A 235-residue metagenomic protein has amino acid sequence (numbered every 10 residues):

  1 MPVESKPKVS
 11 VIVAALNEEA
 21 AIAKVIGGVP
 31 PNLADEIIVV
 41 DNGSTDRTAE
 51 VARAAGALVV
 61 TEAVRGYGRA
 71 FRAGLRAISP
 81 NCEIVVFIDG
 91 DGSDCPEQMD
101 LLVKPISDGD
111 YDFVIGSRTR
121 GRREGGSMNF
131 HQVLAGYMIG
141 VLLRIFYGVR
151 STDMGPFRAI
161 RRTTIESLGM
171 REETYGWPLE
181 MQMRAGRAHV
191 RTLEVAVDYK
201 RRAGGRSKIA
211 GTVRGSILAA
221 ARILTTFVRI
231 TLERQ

Functional and structural regions predicted by a protein language model:
K8-S10, E180: Cell-envelope/extracellular polymer assembly enzymes that use nucleotide-activated donors
V13, V25-I26, A34-G43: Short beta-strand/loop segment that forms part of the nucleotide-sugar
N17-P31: Short, well-formed alpha-helical segments that are part of the catalytic scaffolds of diverse glycosyltransferases
D35-I38, A49-I78: Conserved donor nucleotide-binding strand/loop of the catalytic core
D41-A49, G92: A conserved acidic beta->alpha catalytic loop
A63-R65, R69-A77, P96-Y175, R202-L224: Acceptor/aglycone-binding surface of glycosyltransferases and processive sugar-polymer synthases
C82-S93: Short beta-strand-to-loop acidic/aromatic patch adjacent to the donor-nucleotide binding site
V149, R171-E173, M183-K200: Catalytic donor-sugar/metal-binding loop of nucleotide-sugar-dependent glycosyltransferases
